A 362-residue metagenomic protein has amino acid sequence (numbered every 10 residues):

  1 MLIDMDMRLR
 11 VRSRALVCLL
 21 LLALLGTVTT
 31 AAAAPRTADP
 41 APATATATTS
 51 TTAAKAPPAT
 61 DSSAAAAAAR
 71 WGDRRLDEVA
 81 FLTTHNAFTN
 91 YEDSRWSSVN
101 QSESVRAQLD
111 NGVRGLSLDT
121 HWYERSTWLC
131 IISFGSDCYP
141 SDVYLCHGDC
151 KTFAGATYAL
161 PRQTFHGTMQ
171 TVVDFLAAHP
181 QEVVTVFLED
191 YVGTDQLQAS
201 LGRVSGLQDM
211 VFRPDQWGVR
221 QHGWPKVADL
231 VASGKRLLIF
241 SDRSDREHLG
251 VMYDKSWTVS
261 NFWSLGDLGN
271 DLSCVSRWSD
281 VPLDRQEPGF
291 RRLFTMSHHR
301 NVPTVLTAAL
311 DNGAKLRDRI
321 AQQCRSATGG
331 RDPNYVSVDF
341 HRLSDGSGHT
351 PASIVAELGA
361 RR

Functional and structural regions predicted by a protein language model:
L2-A38, D119: Secretory targeting and sorting signals
M5-R8, A41, S63, H341: Intrinsic disorder/low-complexity detector
R10-R12, T30, A45, R125 (+2 more regions): A ubiquitous, low-specificity "background" feature that marks scattered single residues across proteins without
T37, P42-T44, A59-T60: Intrinsically disordered, low-complexity segments enriched in proline/serine/threonine
P42-A54: Extracellular mucin-like PTS domains
A54-R362: Catalytic cores of phosphodiester-bond hydrolases, prominently lipid phosphodiesterases
